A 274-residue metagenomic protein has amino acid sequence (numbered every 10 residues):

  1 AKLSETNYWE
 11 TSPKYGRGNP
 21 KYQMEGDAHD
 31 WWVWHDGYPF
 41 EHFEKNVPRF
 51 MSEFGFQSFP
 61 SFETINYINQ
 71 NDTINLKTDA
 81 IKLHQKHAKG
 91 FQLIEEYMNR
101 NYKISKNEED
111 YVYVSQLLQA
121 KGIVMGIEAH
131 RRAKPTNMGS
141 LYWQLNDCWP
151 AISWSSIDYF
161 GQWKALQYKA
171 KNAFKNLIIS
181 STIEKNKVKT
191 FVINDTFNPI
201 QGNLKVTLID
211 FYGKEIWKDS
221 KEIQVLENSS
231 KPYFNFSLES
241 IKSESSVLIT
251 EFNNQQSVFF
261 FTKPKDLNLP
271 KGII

Functional and structural regions predicted by a protein language model:
L3, S12, Y22, V33-I200: Substrate-binding clefts and catalytic carboxylate motifs of secreted carbohydrate-active enzymes
Y8-E10: General beta-strand structural signal in soluble alpha/beta enzymes
Q23-D27: Short, surface-exposed amphipathic charged segments that create phosphate/polyanion-binding patches used for binding
Y113-S115, I157-D158, E222-E227, E239: Short, contiguous acidic/charged loop-to-helix segments that flank catalytic cores in large enzymes
K187-F236, E244-N253: Beta-strand-rich binding/interaction modules
S257-I274: Edge strands and adjacent loops of beta-rich recognition modules
